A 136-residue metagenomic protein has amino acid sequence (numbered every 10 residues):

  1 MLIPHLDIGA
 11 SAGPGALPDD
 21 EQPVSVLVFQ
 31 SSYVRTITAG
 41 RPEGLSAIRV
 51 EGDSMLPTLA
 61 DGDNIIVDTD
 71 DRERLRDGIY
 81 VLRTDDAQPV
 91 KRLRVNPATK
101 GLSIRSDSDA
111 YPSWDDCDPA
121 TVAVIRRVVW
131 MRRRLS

Functional and structural regions predicted by a protein language model:
M1-D61, V122-I125, W130-S136: Short, positionally conserved secondary-structure boundary motifs
P57, R72-E73: Residue "hotspots" at secondary-structure boundaries inside conserved domains
I66-V67, V81: Hydrophobic beta-strand signal
G78-Y80, V90-V95: Short beta-strand-centered aromatic/proline hotspots
R83-P89, V122-A123: Short coil-to-beta-strand transition motifs
R94-S136: Glycine- and charge-enriched low-complexity intrinsically disordered segments
